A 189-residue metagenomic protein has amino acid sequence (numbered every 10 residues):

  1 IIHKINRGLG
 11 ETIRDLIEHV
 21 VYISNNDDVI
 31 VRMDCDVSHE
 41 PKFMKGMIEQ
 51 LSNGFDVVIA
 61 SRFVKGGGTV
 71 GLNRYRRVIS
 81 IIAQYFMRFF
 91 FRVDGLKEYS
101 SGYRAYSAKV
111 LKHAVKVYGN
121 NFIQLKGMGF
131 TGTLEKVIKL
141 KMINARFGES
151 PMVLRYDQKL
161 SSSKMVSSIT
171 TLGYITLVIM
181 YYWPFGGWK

Functional and structural regions predicted by a protein language model:
I1: Acidic donor-binding segment of Leloir-type glycosyltransferases
K4-Y22, D27-V29, P41-I123, D157-I175: Acceptor/aglycone-binding surface of glycosyltransferases and processive sugar-polymer synthases
G46, V117-K189: Hydrophobic helical membrane-anchoring modules
